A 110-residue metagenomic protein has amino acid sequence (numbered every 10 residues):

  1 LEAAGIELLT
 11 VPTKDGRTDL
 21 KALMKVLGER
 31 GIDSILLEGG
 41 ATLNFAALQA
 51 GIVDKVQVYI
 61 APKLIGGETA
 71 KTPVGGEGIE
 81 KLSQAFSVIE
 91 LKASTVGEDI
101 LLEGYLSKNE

Functional and structural regions predicted by a protein language model:
L1-E110: Enzymes that bind and transform nitrogen-containing heteroaromatic metabolites
